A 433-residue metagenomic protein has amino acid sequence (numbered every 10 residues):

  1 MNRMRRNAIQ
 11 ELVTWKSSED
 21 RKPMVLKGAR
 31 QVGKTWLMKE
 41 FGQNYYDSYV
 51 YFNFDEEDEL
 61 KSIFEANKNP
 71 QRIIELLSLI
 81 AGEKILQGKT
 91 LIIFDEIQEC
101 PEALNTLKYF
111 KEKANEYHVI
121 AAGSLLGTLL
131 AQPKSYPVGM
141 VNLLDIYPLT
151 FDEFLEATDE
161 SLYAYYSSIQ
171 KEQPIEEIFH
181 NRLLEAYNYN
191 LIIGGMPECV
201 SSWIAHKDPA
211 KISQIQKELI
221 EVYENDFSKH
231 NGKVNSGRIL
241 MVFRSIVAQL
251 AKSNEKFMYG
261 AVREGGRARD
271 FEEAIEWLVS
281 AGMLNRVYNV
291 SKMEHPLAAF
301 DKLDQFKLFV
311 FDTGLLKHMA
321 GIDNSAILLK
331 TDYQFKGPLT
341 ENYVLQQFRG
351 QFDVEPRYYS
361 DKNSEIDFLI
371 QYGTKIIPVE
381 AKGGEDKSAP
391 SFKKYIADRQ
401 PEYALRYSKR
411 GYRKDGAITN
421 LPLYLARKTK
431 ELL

Functional and structural regions predicted by a protein language model:
M1-S17: N-terminal pre-Walker A segment at the start of P-loop NTPase domains
K34: Conserved lysine of the Walker
L37, F41: Hydrophobic positions on the alpha1 helix immediately C-terminal to the Walker A/P-loop
E56-G88: Short glycine-rich substrate-engagement loop in P-loop NTPases that contacts/grips substrate
I93, H118-S124, D145: Structural recognition of the conserved hydrophobic beta-strand(s) that form the central parallel beta-sheet of P-loop
L130-A251: Interdomain motor-coupling "hinge/lid" segment immediately C-terminal to the ATP-binding subdomain of NTP-driven enzymes
V200-I366: Accessory nucleic acid-recognition modules appended to NTPase machines
V344, F348, I366-E385, A404: Conserved catalytic cores of phosphodiester-cleaving nucleases, focusing on short active-site segments
